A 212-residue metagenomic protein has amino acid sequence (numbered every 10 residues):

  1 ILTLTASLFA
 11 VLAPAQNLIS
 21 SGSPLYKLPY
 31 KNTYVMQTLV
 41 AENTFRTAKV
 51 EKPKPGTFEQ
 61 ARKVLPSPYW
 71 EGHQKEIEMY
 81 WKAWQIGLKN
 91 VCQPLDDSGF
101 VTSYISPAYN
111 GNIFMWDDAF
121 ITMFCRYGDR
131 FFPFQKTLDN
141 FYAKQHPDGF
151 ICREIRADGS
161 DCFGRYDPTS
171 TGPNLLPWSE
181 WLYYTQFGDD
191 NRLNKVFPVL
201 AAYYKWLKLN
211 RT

Functional and structural regions predicted by a protein language model:
L2, V101-S103, A108, N174 (+1 more regions): Short, well-ordered helical secondary-structure segments
L2-V11: Bacterial N-terminal signal peptides
L8, V101-T102, C162, P173: Hydrophobic alpha-helical segments with strong N-terminal bias
A10-P14, N90, P94, Y184-Q186: Hydrophobic alpha-helical elements and their junctions with loops/disorder across both membrane and soluble proteins
Q16-G111, K136: Low-complexity, Ser/Thr/Pro/Gly-enriched N-terminal "stalk/linker" regions
G111-T212: Aromatic-rich carbohydrate-recognition surfaces in CAZymes
